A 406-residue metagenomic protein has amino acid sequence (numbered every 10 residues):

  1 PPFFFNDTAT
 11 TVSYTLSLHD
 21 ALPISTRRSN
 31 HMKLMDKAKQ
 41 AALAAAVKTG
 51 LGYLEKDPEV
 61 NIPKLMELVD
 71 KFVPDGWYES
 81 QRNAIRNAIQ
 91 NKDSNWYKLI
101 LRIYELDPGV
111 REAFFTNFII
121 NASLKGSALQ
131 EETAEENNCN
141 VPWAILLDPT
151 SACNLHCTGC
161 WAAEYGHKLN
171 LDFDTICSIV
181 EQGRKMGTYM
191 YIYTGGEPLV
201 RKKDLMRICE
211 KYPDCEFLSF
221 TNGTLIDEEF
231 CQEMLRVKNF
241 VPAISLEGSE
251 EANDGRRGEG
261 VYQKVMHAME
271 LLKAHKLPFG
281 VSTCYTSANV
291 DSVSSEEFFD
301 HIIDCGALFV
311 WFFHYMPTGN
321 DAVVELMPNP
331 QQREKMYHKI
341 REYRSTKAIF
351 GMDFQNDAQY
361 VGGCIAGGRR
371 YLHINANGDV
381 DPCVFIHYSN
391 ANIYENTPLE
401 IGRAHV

Functional and structural regions predicted by a protein language model:
P1-T8: Right-handed beta-helix
T8-L22, H405: Short, small-residue-biased leader/transition segments that mark boundaries at the very start of proteins
V12, W143, G368, V384: Exposed loop/turn and edge beta-strand positions of beta-sandwich/beta-sheet ligand-binding modules
D20, C153, C157-C160, C364 (+2 more regions): Short cysteine clusters
A21-S25, P398-R403: Short, compositionally biased segments
N30-N83, N87, D254-G367, H373-D381 (+1 more regions): Radical SAM enzyme [4Fe-4S]-AdoMet core and its adjacent flexible, acidic and glycine-rich loops/tails across
P63-E229: Conserved alpha-helical substructure of the radical SAM core
F173-Y193, L199-F313: Radical SAM/AdoMet-radical enzyme domain recognition
